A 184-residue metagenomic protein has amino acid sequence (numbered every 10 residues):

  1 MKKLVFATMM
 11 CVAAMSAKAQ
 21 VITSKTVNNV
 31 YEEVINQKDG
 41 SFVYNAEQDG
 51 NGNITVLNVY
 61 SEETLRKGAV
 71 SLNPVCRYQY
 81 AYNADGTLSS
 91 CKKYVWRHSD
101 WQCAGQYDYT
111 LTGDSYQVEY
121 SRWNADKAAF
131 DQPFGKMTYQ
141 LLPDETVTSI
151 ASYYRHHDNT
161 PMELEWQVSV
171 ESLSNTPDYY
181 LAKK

Functional and structural regions predicted by a protein language model:
M1-S24: Bacterial Sec-dependent N-terminal signal peptides
Q20-K184: Buried hydrophobic residues that stabilize the cores of well-folded domains
